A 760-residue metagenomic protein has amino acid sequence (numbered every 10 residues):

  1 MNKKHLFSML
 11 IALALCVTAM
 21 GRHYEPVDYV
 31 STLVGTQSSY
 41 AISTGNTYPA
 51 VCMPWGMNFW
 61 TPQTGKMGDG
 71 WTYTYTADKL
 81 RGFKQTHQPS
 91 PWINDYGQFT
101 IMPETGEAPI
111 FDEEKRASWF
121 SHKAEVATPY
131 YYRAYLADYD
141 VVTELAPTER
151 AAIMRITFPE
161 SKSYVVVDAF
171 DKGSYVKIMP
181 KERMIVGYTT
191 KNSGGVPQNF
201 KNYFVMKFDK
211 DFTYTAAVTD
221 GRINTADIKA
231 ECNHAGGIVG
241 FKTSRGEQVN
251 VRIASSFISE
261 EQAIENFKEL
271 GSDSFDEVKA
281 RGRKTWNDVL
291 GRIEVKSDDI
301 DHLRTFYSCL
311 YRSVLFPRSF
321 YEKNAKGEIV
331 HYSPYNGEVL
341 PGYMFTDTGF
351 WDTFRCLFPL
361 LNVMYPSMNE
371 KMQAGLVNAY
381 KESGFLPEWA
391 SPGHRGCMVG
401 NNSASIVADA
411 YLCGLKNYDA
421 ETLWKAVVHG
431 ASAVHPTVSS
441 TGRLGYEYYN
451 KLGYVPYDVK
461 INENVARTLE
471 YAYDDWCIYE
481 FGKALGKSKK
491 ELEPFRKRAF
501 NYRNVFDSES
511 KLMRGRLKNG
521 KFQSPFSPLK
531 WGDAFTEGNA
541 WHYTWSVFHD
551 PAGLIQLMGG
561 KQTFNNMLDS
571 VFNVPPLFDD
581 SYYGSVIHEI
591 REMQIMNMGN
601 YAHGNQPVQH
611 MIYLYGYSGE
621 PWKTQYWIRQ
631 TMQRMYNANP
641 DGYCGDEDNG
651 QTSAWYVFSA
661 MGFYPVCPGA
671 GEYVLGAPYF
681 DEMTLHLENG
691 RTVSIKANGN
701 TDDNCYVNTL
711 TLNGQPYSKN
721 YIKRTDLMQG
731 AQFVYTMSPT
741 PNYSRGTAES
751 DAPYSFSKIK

Functional and structural regions predicted by a protein language model:
M1-M9: Bacterial N-terminal signal peptides that target proteins for export
K3, V17-H23: Bacterial Sec-dependent signal peptides at the C-terminal "C-region" and cleavage site
S8-T18: Bacterial N-terminal signal peptides
R22-F358, N362-S405, Y411-L469, C477 (+8 more regions): Accessory carbohydrate-recognition regions in carbohydrate-active enzymes
D474: ATP-dependent phospho-/nucleotidyl transfer catalytic cores
Y706: Extracellular attachment/recognition segments
